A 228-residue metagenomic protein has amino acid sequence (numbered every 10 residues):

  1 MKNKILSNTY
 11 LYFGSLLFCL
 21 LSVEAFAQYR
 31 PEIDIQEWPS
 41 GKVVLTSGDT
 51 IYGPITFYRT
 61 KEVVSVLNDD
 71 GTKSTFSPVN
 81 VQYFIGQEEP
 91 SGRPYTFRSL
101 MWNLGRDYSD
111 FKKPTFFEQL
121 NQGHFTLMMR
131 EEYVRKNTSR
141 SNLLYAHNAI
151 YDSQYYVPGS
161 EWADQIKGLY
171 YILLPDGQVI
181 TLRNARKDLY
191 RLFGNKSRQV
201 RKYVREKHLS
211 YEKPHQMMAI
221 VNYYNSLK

Functional and structural regions predicted by a protein language model:
M1-E32, I220: Bacterial Sec-dependent N-terminal signal peptides
Y12-F13, A185, K196, Q216: Alpha-helical structural motif
A25-G48: Sec-dependent signal peptide cleavage junction
P54-N184: Aromatic-patch recognition
S160, P175-I180, L189-L192, K196-V200: Extended, compositionally simple fibrous regions characteristic of intermediate-filament-like scaffolds
Y190-K228: Long, compositionally biased interface segments
